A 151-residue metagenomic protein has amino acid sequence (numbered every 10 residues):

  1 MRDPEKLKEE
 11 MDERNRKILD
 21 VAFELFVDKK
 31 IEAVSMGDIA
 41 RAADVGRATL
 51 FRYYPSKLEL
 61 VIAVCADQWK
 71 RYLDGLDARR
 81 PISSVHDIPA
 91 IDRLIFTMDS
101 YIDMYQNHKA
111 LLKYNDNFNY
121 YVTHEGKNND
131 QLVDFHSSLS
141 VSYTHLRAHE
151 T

Functional and structural regions predicted by a protein language model:
M1-K29, V34-A42, E59-I62: Basic, helix-initiating cap at the start of DNA-binding domains
K8, N15-R16, M36, L58 (+6 more regions): Short, structured helix-loop boundary elements
D44-Y54: Short hydrophobic/aromatic patch on the recognition helix
A63, D77-N107: Hydrophobic alpha-helical connector segments
A66-Y72: Short, basic, alpha-helical segments at the C-terminal edge of helix-turn-helix-like DNA-binding modules
I102-V141: Short secondary-structure transition hinges
T144-T151: Conserved small/polar residues in nucleotide/adenosyl-binding loops
